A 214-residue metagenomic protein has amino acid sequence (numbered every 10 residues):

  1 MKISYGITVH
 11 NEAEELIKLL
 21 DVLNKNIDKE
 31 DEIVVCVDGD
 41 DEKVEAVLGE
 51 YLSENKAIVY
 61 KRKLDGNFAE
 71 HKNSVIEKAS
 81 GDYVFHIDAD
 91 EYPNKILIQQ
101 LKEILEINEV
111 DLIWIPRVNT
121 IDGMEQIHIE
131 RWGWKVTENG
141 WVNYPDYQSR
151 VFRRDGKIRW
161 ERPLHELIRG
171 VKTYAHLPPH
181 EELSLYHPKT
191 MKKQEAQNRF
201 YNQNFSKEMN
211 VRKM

Functional and structural regions predicted by a protein language model:
K2-S4, E32: Cell-envelope/extracellular polymer assembly enzymes that use nucleotide-activated donors
I7-V9, V37: Short beta-strand/turn micro-motifs composed of small residues that flank or help shape donor/cofactor-binding pockets
E12-N26: Short, well-formed alpha-helical segments that are part of the catalytic scaffolds of diverse glycosyltransferases
V22, K29, I33-E50, L64 (+1 more regions): A conserved acidic beta->alpha catalytic loop
G49-E70, S74, K78: Conserved donor nucleotide-binding strand/loop of the catalytic core
A69-I76, Y92-M214: Catalytic-site signature of metal-activated, phosphate-bearing donor transferases, centered on the GT-A/GT-A-like
V84: Short aromatic/hydrophobic "clamp" motif used to bind/position activated sugar donors
